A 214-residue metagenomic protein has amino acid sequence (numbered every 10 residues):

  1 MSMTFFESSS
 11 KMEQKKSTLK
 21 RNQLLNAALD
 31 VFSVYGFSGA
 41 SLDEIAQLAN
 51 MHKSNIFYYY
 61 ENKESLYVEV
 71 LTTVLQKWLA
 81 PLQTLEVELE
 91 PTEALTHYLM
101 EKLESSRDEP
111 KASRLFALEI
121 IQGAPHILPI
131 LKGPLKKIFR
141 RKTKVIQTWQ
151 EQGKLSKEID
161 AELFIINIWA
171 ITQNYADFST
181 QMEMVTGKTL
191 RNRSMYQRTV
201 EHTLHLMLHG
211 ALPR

Functional and structural regions predicted by a protein language model:
M1-L19: N-terminal intrinsically disordered/low-complexity leader segments
S2-S8, H97, E101-E104, D108 (+3 more regions): C-terminal peripheral helix-coil segments that are non-catalytic and often amphipathic
K20, L24-F32, K102, M207: Short hydrophobic clusters on alpha-helical segments that form packing/core surfaces in small helical domains
Q23, V31-S65, E69: Helix-turn-helix
V70-H97, F139, I146-T148: Amphipathic alpha-helical linker/stalk segments
Q83-R114, A161-I168, Q197: Hydrophobic alpha-helical connector segments
E93, I130-G133, E151-N167: All-alpha amphipathic helical-bundle segments outside canonical DNA-binding/catalytic cores that form hydrophobic
R107-P129, S179-T186: Amphipathic alpha-helical segments used for helix-helix packing
